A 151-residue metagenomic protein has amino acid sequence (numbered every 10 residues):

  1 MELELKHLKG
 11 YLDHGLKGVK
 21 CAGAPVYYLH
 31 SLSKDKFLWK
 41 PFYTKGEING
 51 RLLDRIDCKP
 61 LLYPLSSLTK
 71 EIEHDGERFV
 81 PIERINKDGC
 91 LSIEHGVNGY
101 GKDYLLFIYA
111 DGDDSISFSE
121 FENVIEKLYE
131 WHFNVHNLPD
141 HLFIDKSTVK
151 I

Functional and structural regions predicted by a protein language model:
M1-I151: Structural boundary micro-motifs
